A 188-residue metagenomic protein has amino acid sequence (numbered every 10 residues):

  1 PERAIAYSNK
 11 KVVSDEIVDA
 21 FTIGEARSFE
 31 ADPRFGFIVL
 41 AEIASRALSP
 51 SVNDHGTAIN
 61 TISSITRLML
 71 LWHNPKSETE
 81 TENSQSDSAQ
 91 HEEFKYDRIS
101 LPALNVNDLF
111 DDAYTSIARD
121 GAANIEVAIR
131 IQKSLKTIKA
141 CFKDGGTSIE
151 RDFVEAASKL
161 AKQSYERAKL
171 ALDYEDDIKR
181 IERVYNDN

Functional and structural regions predicted by a protein language model:
P1-R3: Membrane-embedded segments
I5, N9-N188: Short basic (Lys/Arg) and small-residue
